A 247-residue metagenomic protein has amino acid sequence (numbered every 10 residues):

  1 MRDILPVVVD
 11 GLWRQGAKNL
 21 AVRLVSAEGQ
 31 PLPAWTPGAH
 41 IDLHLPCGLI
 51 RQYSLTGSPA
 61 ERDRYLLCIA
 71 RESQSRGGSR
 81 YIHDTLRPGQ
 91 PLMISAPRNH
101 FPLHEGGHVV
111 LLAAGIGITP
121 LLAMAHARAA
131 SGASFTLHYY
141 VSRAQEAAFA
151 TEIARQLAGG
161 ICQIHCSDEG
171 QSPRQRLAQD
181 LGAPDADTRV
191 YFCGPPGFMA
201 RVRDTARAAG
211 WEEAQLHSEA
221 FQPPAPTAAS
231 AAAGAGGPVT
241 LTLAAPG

Functional and structural regions predicted by a protein language model:
R2-P91, S95, H104, V141-Q145 (+1 more regions): Ferredoxin-reductase
R80-P246: FNR/FR-type flavoprotein reductase catalytic core
